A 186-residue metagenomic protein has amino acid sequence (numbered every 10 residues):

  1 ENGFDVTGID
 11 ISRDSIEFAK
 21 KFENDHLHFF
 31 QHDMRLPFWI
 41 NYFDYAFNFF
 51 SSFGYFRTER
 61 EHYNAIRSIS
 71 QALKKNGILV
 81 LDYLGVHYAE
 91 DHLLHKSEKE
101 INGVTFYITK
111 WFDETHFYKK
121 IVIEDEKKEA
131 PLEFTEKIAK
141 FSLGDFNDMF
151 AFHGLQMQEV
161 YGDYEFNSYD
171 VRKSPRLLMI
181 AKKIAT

Functional and structural regions predicted by a protein language model:
E1, K20, I66-S70, N147: A structural alpha-helix within SAM-dependent methyltransferase catalytic domains
E1-P37: Class I SAM-dependent methyltransferase SAM/SAH-binding core
V6, L79-V80: A short hydrophobic/small-residue beta-strand
R35-A46: A short acidic, Gly/Pro-enriched loop at the edge of an enzyme's catalytic core that lines a small-molecule cofactor
D44-E61: A short SAM/SAH-binding and catalytic strip from SAM-dependent methyltransferases
R60, V80-M149: SAM-dependent methyltransferase
Y63-I78: A short glycine-rich, Lys/Arg-flanked "PGG" loop and its adjoining helix->strand segment in the class I
L143-T186: C-terminal lobe and adjacent flexible extensions of AdoMet/dcAdoMet transferase-like proteins
